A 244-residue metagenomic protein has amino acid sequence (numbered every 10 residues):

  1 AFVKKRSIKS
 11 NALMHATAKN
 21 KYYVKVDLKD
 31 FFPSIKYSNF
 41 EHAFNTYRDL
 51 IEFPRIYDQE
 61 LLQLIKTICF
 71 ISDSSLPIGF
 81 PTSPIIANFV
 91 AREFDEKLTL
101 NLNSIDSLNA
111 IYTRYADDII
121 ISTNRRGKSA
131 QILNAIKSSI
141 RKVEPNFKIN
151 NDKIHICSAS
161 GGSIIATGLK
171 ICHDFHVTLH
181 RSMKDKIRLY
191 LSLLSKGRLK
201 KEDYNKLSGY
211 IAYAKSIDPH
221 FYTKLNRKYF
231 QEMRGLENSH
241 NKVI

Functional and structural regions predicted by a protein language model:
A1-F80, P84-N101, G127-I244: Right-hand nucleic-acid polymerase module
S107: Charged interaction segments
A110-R114: Short beta-strand
I121-R125: Short beta-strand-to-loop capping motifs
